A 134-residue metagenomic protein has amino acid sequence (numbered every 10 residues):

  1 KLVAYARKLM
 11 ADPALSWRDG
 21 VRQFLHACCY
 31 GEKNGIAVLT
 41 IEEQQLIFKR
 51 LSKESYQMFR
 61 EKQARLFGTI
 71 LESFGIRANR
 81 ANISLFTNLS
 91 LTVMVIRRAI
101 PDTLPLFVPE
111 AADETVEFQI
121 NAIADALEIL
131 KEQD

Functional and structural regions predicted by a protein language model:
K1-G20: Amphipathic alpha-helical linker/stalk segments
L2, A6, C28, E32 (+2 more regions): Hydrophobic recognition helices of helix-based DNA-binding modules
V3, D19-R22, Y30-A37, F48-G75 (+3 more regions): Amphipathic alpha-helical packing segments from all-alpha helical-bundle domains
W17-Y30, V116-D134: N-terminal hydrophobic signal/anchor transmembrane helix of membrane proteins
T40, K53, Q57, E72-A122 (+1 more regions): Hydrophobic/aromatic-rich alpha-helical bundle segments in the mid-to-C-terminal region
E42-E43, I47: Glycine-rich, aromatic-bearing surface loops/beta-hairpins
